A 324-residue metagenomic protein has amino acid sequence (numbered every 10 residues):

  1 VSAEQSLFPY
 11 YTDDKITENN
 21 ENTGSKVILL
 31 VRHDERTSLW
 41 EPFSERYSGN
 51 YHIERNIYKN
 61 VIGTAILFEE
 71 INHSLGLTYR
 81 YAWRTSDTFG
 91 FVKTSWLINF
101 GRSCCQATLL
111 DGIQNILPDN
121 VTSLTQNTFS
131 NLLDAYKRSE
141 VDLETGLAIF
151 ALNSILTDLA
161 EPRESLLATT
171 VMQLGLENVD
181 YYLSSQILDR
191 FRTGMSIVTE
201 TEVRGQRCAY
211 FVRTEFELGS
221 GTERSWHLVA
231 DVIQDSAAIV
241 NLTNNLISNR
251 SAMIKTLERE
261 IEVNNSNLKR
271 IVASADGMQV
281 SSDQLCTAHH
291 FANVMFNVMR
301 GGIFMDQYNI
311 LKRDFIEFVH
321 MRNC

Functional and structural regions predicted by a protein language model:
V1-C324: Anionic coordination/interaction segments
